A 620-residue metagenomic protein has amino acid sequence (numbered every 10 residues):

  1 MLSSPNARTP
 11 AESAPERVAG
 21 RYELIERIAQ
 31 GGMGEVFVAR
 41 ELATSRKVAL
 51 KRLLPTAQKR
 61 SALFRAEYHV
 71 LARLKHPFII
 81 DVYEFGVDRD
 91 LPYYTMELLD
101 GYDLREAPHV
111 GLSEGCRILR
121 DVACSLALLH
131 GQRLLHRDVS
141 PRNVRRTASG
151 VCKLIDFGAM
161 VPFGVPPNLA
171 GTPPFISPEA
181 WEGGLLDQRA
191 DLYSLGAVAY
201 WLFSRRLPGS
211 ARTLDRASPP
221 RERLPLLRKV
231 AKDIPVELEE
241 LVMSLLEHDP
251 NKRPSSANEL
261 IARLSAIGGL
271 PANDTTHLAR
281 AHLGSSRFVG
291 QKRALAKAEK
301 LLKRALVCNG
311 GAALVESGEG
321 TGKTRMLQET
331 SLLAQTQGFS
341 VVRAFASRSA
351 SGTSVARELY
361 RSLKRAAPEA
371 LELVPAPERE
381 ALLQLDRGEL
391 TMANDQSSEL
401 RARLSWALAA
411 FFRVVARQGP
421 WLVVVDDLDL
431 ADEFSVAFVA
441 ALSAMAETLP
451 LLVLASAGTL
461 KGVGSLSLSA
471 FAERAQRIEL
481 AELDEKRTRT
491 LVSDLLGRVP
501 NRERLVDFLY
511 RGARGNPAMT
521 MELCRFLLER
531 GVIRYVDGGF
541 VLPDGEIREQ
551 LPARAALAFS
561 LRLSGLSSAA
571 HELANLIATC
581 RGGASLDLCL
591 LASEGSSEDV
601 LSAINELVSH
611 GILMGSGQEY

Functional and structural regions predicted by a protein language model:
L54-R73: AlphaC helix of the eukaryotic protein kinase fold
F85: Activation-segment/catalytic-loop signature of the eukaryotic protein kinase fold
R89-D103: Conserved short submotifs of the Hanks-type protein kinase catalytic core that shape the nucleotide-binding pocket
I118-L119: Activation segment signature within eukaryotic-like protein kinase domains
C124-L134: Protein kinase catalytic-loop region centered on the HRD/HxD motif
R145, P174-L270, E482: C-terminal lobe helix-coil module of Hanks-type protein kinase domains
A279, L283, L314-T321, M326-L332 (+3 more regions): Short secondary-structure boundary elements
M326-W421, L430: Conserved phosphate-binding/catalytic loops and adjacent sensor/switch elements of nucleotide-binding enzymes, spanning
